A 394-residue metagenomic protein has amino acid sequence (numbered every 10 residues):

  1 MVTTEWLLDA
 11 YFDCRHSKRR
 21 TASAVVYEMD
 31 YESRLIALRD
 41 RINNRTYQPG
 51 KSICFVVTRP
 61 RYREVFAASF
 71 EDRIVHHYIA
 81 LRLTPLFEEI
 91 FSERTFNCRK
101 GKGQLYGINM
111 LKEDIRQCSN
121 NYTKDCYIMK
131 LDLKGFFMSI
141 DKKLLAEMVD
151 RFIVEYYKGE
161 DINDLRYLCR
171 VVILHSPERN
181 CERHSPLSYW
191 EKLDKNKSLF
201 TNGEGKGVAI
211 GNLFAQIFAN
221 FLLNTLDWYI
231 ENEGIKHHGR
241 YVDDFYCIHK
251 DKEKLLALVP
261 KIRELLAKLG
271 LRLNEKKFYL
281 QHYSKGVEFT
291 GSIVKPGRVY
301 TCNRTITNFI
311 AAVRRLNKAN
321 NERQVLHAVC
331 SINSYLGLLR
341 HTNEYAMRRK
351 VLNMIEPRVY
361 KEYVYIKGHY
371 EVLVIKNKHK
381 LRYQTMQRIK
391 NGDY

Functional and structural regions predicted by a protein language model:
M1-I36, H237, L381-Y394: Non-catalytic, polymerase-adjacent accessory regions of viral genome-replication enzymes
V2-S17, P49-C54, A80-L86, S119 (+2 more regions): Short, compositionally biased low-complexity segments
S17-V25, G50-I74, I90-K102, S176 (+1 more regions): Short, conserved non-catalytic motifs in the polymerase core
G50-S52, G239-D243, E275-K276: Short Gly/Ser/Thr- and Asp/Glu-enriched loop/turn motifs at secondary-structure junctions
A68-S69, H77, Y189-G205, W228 (+3 more regions): Right-hand nucleic-acid polymerase module
L83-D141: Active-site-proximal segment of RNA-dependent polymerases
S119-V242, Y246-R263, Q281, V329-H341 (+1 more regions): Conserved polymerase palm-domain catalytic core
